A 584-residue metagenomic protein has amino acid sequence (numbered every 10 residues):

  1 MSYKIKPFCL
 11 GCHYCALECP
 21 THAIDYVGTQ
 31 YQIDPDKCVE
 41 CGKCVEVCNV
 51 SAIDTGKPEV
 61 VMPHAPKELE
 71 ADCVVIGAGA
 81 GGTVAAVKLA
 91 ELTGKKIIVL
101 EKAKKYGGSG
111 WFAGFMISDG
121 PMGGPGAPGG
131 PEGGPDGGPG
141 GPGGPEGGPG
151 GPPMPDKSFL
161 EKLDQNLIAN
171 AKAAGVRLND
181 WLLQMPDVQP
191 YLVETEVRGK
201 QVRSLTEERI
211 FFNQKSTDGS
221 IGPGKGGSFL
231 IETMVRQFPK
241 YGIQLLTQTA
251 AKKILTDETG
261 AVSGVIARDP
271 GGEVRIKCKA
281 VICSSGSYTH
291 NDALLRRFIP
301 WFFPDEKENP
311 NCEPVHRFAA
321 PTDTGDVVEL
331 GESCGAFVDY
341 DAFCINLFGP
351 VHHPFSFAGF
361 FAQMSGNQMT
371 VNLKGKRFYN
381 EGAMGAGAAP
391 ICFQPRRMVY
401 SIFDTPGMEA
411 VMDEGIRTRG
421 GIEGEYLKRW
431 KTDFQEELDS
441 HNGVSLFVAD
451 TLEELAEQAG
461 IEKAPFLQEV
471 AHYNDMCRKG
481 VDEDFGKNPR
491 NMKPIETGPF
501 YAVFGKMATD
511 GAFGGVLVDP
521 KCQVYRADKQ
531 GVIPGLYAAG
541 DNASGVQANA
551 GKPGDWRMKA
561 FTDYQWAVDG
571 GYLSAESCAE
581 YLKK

Functional and structural regions predicted by a protein language model:
L10, Y14-Q32, K43-E59: Iron-sulfur cluster-binding cysteine motifs and their immediate structural context in ferredoxin-like electron-transfer
A65-G81, I98: Beta1/beta-strand and adjacent pyrophosphate-binding region of the FAD-binding site in flavoprotein oxidoreductases
A90-F112: Glycine-rich FAD pyrophosphate-binding loop
M116-L183, V193: Glycine-rich active-site loop/strand segments that organize a redox cofactor
G175-G272, D292-A293, G349-V351, C477-E496: Conserved redox-cofactor binding core of oxidoreductases
K253-L255, T451, P465-A550: A glycine-rich dinucleotide-binding beta-alpha-beta segment and adjacent secondary-structure elements that constitute
D269-G272, I276-P350, G554-A560, Y564-V568 (+1 more regions): Glycine-rich loop(s) and the adjacent beta-strand/alpha-helix scaffold that form part
V328-L330, C334-Q458: An anion/pyrophosphate-binding glycine-rich loop and adjacent beta-alpha core in soluble alpha-beta enzymes
